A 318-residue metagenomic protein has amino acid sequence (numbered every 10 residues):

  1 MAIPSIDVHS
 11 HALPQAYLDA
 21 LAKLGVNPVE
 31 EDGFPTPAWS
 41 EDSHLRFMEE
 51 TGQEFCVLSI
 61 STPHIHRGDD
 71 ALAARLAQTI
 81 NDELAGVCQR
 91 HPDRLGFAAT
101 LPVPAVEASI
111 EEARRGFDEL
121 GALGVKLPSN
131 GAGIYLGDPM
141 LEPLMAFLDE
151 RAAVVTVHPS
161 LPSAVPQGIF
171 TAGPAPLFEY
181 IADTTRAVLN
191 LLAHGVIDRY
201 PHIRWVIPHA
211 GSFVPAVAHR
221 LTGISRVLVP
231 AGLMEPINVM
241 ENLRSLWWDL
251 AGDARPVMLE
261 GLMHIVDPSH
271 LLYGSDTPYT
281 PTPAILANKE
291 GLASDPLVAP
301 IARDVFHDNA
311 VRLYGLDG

Functional and structural regions predicted by a protein language model:
A2-V8, A12-F55, D82-R90, E111-R115 (+3 more regions): Mid-to-C-terminal alpha-helical segments outside catalytic/metal-binding sites
I6-S10, C56-L58, G96-A99, V125-L127 (+4 more regions): Hydrophobic faces of well-ordered beta-strands that scaffold small-molecule active sites in alpha/beta enzyme cores
L18, L24, L72-A74, L141 (+2 more regions): Aromatic- and acidic-residue-enriched segments that line the glycan-binding/catalytic groove of carbohydrate-active
V26-G33, N130, M240-W247: Short, basic, glycine/proline-bearing loop/turn elements
F34-W39, I65-H66, V103-S109, A132-P139 (+3 more regions): Acidic-and-aromatic substrate-binding clefts and catalytic sites of carbohydrate-active enzymes
M48-E54, G86-L95, G195-I203, E241-L246 (+1 more regions): A structural motif corresponding to the C-terminal end of an alpha-helix and its immediate exit/capping segment
E54, L58-H194: Active-site gating/metal-coordination segments in enzymes
V165, A172-L192, Y200, R204 (+1 more regions): H/E-rich (His + Asp/Glu) clusters that bind or coordinate divalent metals
